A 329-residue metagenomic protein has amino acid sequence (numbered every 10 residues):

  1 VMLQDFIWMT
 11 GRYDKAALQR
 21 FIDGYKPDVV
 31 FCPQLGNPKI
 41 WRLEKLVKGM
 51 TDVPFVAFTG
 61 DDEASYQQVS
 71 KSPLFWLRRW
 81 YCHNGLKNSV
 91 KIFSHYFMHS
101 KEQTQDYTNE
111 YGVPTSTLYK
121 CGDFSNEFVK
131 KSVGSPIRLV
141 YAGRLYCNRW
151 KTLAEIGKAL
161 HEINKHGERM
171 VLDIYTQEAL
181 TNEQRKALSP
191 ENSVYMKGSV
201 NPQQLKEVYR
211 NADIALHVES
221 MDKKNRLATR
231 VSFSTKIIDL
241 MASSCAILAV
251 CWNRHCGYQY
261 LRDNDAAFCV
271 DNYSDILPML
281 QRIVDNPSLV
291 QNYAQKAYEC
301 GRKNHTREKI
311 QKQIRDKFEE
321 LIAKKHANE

Functional and structural regions predicted by a protein language model:
V1-V29: Conserved nucleotide-sugar donor-binding subdomain of glycosyltransferases
Y13-A16, R20, R42, L46-M50 (+2 more regions): Membrane-proximal helix-turn-helix segments that form the acceptor-binding/catalytic region of lipid-linked
L18-I40, V53-V56: Short N-terminal targeting/anchoring amphipathic segment
E102, K120-C121: Carbohydrate-associated surface elements
D123-N126, S132-A187, Y195-Q203: Conserved catalytic-core segment of nucleotide-activated headgroup transferases in glycan assembly
N148-K151, Q203-L205, A215-M241, I247-Q259: Nucleotide-sugar-dependent
W252-Q281: Change "using UDP/GDP/dTDP sugars" to "using nucleotide sugars
D271-P278, P287-E319: A charged, aromatic-enriched C-terminal amphipathic alpha-helix characteristic of glycosyltransferases across folds
